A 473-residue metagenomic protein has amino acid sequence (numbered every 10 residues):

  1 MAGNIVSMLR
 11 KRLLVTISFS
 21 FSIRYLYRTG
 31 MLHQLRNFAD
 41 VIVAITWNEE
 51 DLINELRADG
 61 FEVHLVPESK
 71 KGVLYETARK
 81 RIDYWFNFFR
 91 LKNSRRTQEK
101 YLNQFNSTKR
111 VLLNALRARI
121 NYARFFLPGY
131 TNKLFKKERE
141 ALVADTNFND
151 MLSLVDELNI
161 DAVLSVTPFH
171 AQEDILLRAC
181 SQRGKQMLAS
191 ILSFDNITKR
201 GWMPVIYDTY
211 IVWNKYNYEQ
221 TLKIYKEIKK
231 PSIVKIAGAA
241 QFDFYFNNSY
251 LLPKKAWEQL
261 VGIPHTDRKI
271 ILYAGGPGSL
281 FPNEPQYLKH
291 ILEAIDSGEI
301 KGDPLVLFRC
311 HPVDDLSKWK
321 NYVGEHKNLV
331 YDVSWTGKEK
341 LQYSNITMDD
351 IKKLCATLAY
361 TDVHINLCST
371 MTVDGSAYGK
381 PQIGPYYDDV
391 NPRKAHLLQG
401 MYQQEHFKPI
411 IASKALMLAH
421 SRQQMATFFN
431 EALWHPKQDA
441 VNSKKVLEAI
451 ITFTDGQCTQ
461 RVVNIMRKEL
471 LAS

Functional and structural regions predicted by a protein language model:
R12, D161-A162, T209, I270 (+2 more regions): Structural motif
L14-N248, D315, M371-T372: Active-site and donor-binding regions of nucleotide-sugar-utilizing enzymes
Y27-H33, F242-Q342: Conserved catalytic-core segment of nucleotide-activated headgroup transferases in glycan assembly
A144, V205-Y287, P312-V313, W434-K444: A nucleotide-sugar donor-handling region in carbohydrate enzymes
N159-D161, D350, C355-T372: Acidic donor-binding loop of glycosyltransferase active sites
G184, D362, G379-P381: A short alpha->beta transition loop at the rim of the catalytic pocket in nucleotide-sugar-dependent
P204-Y207, I228-P231, I236, T370-I450: Catalytic binding pocket for nucleotide-activated donors in carbohydrate/polymer assembly enzymes
S249-Y250, H265-R268, G275-S279, I411-S473: C-terminal amphipathic helix plus adjacent low-complexity, charged tail appended to glycosyltransferase catalytic
